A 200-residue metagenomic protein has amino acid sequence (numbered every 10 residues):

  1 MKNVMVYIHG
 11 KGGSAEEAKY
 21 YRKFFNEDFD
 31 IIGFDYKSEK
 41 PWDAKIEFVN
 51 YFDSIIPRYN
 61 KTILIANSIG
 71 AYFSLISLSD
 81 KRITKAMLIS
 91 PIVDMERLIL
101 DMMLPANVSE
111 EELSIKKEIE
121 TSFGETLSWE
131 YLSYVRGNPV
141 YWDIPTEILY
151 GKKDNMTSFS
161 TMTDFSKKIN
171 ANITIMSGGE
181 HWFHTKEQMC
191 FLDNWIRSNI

Functional and structural regions predicted by a protein language model:
M1-E39: Short, surface-exposed "cap/lid" segments of acyl-processing enzymes
K2-N3, F29, Y59-T62, T84 (+1 more regions): Short coil/turn segments at beta-strand junctions that form active-site/ligand-binding loops
V6-K11, I65, I89, L149: Short hydrophobic segments within beta-strands
E17, E39-P57: Alpha/beta-hydrolase active-site loop
A18-R22, S74, M162, S166: Short, highly selective alpha-helical patches that border small-molecule cofactor pockets in redox/cofactor-processing
I65-S74: Gly/Ala-rich beta-loop-alpha elbow adjacent to hydrolase catalytic centers
S77-L78: Aromatic pocket-lining residues of Rossmann-like dinucleotide-binding sites
I83-D164, K168-I200: The alpha/beta-hydrolase serine catalytic core
